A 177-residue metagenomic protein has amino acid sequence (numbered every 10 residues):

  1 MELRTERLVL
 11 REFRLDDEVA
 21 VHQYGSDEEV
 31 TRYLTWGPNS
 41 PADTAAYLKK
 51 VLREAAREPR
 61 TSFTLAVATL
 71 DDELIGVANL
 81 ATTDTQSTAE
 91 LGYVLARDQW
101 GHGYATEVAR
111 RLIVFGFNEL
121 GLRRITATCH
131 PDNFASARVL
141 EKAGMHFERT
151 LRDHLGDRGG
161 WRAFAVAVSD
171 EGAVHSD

Functional and structural regions predicted by a protein language model:
M1-R32, K49, A66-D177: Acyl-donor (CoA/ACP) binding surface of acyl/acetyltransferases
E29-L52, F63-L65: Conserved GNAT-fold acetyl-CoA-binding loop/helix
A55-R60: Short loop/turn motifs at secondary-structure junctions and domain boundaries
